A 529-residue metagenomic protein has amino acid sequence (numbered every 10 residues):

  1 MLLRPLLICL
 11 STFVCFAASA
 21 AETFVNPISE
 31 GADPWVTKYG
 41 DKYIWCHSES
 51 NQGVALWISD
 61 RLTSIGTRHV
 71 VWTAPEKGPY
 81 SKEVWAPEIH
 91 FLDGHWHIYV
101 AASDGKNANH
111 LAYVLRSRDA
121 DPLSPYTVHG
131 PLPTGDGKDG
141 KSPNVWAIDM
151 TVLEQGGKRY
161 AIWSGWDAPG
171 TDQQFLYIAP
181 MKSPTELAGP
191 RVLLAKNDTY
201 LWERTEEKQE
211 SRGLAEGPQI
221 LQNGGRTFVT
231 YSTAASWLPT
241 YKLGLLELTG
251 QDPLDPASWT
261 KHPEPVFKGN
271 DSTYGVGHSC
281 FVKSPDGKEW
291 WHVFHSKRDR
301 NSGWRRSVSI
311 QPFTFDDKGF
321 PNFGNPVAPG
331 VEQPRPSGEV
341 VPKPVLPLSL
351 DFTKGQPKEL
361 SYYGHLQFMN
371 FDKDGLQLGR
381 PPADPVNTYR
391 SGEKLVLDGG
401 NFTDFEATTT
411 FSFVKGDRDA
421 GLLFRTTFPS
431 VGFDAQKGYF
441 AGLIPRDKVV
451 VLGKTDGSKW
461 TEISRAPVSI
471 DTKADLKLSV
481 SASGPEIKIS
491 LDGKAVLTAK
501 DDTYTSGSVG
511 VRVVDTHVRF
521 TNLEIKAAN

Functional and structural regions predicted by a protein language model:
P5-F16: Bacterial N-terminal signal peptides
A21-E22, G40, N325-N529: Extracellular glycan-recognition regions
A21-K38, T63-H90, L123-E154, K182-Q219 (+3 more regions): Surface loop/turn signatures of beta-propeller and other carbohydrate-active proteins
P34-N51, W85-A108, V114-L115, V128-H129 (+6 more regions): Hydrophobic core segments of beta-strands in well-ordered, beta-rich domains
W45-V71: Beta-propeller domains
S59, A112-A120, F175-S183, L243-Q251 (+1 more regions): Beta-propeller blade signature
P180-E186, S236-L238, E247-G250, T314 (+2 more regions): Short edge-strand/loop segments of extracellular domains
S232, K242-F315, S490-V518: Aromatic sugar-binding interfaces of carbohydrate-active proteins
